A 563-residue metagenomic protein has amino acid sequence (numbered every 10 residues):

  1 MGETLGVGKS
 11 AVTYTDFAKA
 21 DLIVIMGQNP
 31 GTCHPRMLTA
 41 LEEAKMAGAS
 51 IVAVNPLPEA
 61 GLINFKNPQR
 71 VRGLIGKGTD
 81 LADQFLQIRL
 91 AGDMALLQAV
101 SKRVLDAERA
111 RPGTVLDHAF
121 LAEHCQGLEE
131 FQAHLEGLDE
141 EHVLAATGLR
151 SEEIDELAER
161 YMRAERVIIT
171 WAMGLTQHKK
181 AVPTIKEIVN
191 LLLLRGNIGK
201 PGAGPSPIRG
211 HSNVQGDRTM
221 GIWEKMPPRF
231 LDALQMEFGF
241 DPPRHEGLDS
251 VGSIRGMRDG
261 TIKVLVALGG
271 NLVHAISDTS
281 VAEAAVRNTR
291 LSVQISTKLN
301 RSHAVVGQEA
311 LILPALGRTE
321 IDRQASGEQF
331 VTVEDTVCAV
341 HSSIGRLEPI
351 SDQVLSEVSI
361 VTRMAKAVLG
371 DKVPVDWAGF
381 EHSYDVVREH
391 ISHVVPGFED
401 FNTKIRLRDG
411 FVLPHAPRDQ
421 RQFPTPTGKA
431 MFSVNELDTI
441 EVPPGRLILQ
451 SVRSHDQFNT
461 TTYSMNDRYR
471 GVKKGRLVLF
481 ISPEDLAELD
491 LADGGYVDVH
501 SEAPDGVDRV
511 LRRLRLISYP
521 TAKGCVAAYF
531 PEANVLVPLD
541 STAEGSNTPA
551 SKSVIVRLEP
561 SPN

Functional and structural regions predicted by a protein language model:
G2-P201, P207-H390, G445-I448, V452-N563: Non-catalytic alpha/beta scaffold blocks inside enzyme catalytic domains
I169, G260, N402, P424-P426: Intrinsically disordered/low-complexity terminal segments and short unstructured peptides
F398-V412: Segments of small-molecule ligand-sensing domains
V412-Q420: Short acidic, Pro/Gly- and aromatic-enriched capping/linker segments at domain boundaries
Q422-P424, A430-M431: Segments forming glycine/polar-rich beta-alpha architectures that bind adenosine-containing cofactors
N435-I440: A short N-terminal beta-strand-loop micro-motif at the entrance of redox/enzyme domains
